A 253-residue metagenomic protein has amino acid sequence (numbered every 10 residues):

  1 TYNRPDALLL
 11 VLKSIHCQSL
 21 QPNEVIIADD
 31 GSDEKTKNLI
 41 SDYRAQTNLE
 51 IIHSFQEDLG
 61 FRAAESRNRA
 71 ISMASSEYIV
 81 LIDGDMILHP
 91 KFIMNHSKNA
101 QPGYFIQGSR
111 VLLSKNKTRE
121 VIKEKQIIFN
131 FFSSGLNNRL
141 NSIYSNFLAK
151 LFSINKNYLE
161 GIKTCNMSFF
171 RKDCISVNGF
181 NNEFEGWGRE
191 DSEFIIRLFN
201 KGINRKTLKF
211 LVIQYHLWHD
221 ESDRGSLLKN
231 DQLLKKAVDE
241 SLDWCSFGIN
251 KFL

Functional and structural regions predicted by a protein language model:
R4-C17: Short, well-formed alpha-helical segments that are part of the catalytic scaffolds of diverse glycosyltransferases
L9, E34-D42, K91: Acidic helix N-cap motif at the loop->helix transition within catalytic regions of sugar-transfer enzymes
H16-I27, K35, N48-S54: Short loop->beta transition adjacent to catalytic acidic/histidine clusters or analogous donor-positioning motifs
Q21, D29-I40, G60, M86: A conserved acidic beta->alpha catalytic loop
E57-A74, K91: Glycine-rich, basic loop-to-helix element that forms the pyrophosphate-binding segment of sugar-nucleotide handling
I79: Short aromatic/hydrophobic "clamp" motif used to bind/position activated sugar donors
K91-F132: Conserved donor NDP-sugar-binding/catalytic core segment of glycosyltransferases
G161-I162, N166-N178, F184-N204, K209: A short, conserved alpha-helix in the catalytic core of glycosyltransferases
